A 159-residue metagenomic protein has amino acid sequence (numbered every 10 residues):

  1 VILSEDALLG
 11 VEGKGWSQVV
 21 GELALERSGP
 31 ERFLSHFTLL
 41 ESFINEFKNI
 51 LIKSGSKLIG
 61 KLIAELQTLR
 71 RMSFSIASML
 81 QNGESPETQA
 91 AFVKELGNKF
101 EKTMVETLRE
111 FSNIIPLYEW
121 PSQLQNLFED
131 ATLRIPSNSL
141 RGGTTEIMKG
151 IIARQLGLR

Functional and structural regions predicted by a protein language model:
V1-L69, N138: Glycine-rich beta->alpha junctions and the first turn(s) of the following alpha-helix
L3-S4, G21, L25, N82 (+4 more regions): Short, well-ordered loop/turn and helix-capping segments at boundaries between secondary-structure elements and domains
W16-V19, R71-F74, G97, F128 (+1 more regions): Tryptophan-centric aromatic hotspots in well-structured domains and transmembrane helices
E22, S42-E46, I50, S75 (+5 more regions): Generic, well-ordered alpha-helical scaffold segments in large soluble proteins
S28, I135-R159: Structural signal for terminal/edge beta-strands and the immediately following C-terminal loop/tail that closes
S56, Q67-Q123: C-terminal helix-coil-helix/basic helical segment that borders enzyme active sites and/or dimer interfaces and provides
I59-L62, A90-V93, F128: Hydrophobic packing residues in well-ordered alpha-helices of helical domains and bundles
S122-P136: Short, hydrophobic/aliphatic alpha-helical segments
